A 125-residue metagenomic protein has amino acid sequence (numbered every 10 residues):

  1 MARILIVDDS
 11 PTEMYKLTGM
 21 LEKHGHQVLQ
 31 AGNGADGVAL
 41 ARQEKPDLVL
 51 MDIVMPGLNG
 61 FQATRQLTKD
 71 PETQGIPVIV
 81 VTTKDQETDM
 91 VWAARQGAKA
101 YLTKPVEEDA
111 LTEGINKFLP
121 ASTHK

Functional and structural regions predicted by a protein language model:
Y15-K23: Charged docking surfaces used in two-component/phosphorelay signaling
G25-G32, L40, L102: Short hydrophobic/Thr-rich beta-strand motif most characteristic of the beta2 strand and flanking loop of CheY-like
E44-L50: Active-site beta3 strand of CheY-like receiver
M55: Receiver (REC) domain active-site loop signature in two-component systems and cognate sites in sensor histidine kinases
V106-N116: C-terminal output helix
